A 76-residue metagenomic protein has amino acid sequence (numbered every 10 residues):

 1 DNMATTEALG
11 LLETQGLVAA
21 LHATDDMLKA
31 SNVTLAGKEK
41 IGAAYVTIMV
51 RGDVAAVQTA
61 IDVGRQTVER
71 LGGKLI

Functional and structural regions predicted by a protein language model:
D1-Y45, M49-I76: Long, contiguous binding/interaction regions
